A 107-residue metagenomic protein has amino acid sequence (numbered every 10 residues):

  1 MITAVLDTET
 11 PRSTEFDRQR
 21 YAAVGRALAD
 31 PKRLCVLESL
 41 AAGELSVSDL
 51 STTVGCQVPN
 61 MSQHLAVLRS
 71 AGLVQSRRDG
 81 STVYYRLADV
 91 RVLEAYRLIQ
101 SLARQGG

Functional and structural regions predicted by a protein language model:
M1-R20, E38, V92-G107: Amphipathic alpha-helical dimerization/coiled-coil segments that flank or bridge DNA-binding/regulatory modules
E15, Q19-P59, D79, V83-R91: N-terminal helix-turn-helix DNA-binding core of bacterial DNA-binding proteins
E44-L45, R69, Q100: Residue-level detector of secondary-structure transition/capping positions
T52, Q63, R69-S70: Alpha-helical residues within the helix-turn-helix
N60, A66-V67, A103: Intrinsic structural disorder/low-complexity segments
